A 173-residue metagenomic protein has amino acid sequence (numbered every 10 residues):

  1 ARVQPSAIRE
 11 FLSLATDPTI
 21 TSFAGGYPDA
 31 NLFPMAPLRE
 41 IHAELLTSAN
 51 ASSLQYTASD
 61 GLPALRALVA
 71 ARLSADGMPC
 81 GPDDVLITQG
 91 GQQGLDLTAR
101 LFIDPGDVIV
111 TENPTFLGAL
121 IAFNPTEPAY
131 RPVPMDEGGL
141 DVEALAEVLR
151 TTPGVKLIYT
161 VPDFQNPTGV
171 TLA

Functional and structural regions predicted by a protein language model:
A1-S59: N-terminal "arm"/small-domain region of PLP-dependent enzymes with the aminotransferase-like
L46-A173: Conserved core of the PLP fold type I
